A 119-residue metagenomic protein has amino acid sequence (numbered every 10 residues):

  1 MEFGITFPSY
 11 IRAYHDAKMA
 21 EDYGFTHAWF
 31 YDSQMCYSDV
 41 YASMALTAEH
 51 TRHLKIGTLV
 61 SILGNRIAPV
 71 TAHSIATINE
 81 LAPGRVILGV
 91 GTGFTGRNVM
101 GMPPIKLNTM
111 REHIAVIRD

Functional and structural regions predicted by a protein language model:
M1-L59: N-terminal beta1-alpha1-beta2 module of alpha/beta enzyme domains
E2-P8, N65-D119: Flexible, glycine-rich active-site loops centered on histidine and acidic residues that chelate a metal or position
M35-D39, K55, L63-V70, T109: Generic, well-ordered alpha-helical segments
